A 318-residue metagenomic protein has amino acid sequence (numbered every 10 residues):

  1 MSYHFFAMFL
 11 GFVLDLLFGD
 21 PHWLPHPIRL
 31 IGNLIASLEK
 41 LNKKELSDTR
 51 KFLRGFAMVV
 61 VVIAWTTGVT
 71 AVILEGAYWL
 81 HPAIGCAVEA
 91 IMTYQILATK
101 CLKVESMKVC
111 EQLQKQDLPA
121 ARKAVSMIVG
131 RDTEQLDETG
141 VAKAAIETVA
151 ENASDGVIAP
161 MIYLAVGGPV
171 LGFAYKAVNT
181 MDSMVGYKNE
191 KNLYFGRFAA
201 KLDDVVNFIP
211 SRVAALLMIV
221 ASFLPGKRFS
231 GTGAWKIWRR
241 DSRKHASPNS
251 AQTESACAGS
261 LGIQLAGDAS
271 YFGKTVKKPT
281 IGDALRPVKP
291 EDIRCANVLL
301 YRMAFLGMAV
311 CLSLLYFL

Functional and structural regions predicted by a protein language model:
M1-A174, V178, G186-L318: Hydrophobic alpha-helical transmembrane segments
S183: Glycine-rich phosphate/dinucleotide-binding loop and adjoining beta-alpha-beta core of small-molecule
